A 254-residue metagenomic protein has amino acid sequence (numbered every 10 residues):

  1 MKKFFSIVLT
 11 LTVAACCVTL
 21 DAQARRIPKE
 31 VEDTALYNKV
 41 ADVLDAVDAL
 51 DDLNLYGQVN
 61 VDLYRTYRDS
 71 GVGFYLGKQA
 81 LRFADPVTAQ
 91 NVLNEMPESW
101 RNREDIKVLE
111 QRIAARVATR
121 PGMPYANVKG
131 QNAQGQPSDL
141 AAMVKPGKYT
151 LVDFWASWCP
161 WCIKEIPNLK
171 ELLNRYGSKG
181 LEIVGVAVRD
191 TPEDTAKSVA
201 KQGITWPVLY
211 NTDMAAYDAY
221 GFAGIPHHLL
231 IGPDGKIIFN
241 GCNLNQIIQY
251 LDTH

Functional and structural regions predicted by a protein language model:
M1-I27: Bacterial Sec-dependent N-terminal signal peptides
A22-A89, E95-E104: Preference for long, solvent-exposed alpha-helical segments and helix-linker "stalks"
V108-A142, Q249-T253: N-terminal "domain-start" segment that seeds a small globular fold
G147-T150, P226: Alpha/beta-hydrolase fold active-site loops
K148, F154-E171: Conserved redox-active cysteine motifs that mediate thiol-disulfide chemistry, especially di-cysteine Cys-X(1-2)-Cys
L151-V152, I183: Hydrophobic beta-strand anchors of alpha/beta hydrolase catalytic cores
I163-Q202, T212-A219, L251: Structural microenvironment flanking redox-active thiols in thiol-disulfide oxidoreductases
S198-I204, N211-D252: Thiol/disulfide oxidoreductase modules built on the thioredoxin-like
